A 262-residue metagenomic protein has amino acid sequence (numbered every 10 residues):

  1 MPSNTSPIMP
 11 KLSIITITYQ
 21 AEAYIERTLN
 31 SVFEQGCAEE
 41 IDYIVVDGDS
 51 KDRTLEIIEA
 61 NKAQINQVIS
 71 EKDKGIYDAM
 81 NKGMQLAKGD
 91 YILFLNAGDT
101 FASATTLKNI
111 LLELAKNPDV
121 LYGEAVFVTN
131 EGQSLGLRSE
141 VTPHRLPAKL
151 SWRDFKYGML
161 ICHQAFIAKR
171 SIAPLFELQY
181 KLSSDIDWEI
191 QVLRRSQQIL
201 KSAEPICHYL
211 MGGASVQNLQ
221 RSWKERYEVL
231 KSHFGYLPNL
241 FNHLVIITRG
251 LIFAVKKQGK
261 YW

Functional and structural regions predicted by a protein language model:
P10-S13, D42, D187: Cell-envelope/extracellular polymer assembly enzymes that use nucleotide-activated donors
N30-E40: Short, acidic, metal-binding catalytic loop of nucleotide-sugar glycosyltransferases
E40-D49, I69-S70: Short beta-strand/loop segment that forms part of the nucleotide-sugar
D47-E56, N96, T100: A conserved acidic beta->alpha catalytic loop
I69-A87: Glycine-rich, basic loop-to-helix element that forms the pyrophosphate-binding segment of sugar-nucleotide handling
I92: Short aromatic/hydrophobic "clamp" motif used to bind/position activated sugar donors
A104-L137: Conserved donor NDP-sugar-binding/catalytic core segment of glycosyltransferases
T142-S222: Conserved nucleotide-sugar donor-binding catalytic segment
